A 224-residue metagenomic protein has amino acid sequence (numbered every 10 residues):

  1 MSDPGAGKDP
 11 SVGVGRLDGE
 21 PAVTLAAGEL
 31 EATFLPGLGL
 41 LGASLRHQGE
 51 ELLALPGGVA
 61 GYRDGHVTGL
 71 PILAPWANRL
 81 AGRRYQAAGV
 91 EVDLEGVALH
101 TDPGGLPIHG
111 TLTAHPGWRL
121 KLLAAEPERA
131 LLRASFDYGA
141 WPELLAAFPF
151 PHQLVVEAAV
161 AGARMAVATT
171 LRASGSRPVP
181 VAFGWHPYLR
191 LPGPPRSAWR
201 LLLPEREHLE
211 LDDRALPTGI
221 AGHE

Functional and structural regions predicted by a protein language model:
M1-H100: Beta-strand-rich N-terminal accessory domains
D3-L17, A26, V97-G162: Extended, loop-rich substrate-binding clefts of extracytoplasmic carbohydrate-active enzymes
P4-G7, P178-P180, Y188-E224: Active-site/ligand-binding surface loops and adjacent short beta/alpha elements that line catalytic pockets across
A22-T24, E31-T33, E91, L131-S135 (+3 more regions): Beta-strand secondary-structure signal
T24-A26, L35, R46, Q86 (+4 more regions): Well-ordered beta-strand positions
A32, P36, D137-P187, P192: Acidic, contiguous internal or C-terminal segments within carbohydrate-active enzymes that form a structured patch used
Q48, Q86-E91, K121-L132, A159-R164 (+2 more regions): A short, structured loop/turn motif at beta-sheet edges
E51-V67, L94-G117, L202-H223: Glycine-rich, pocket-lining loop/helix-strand segments that form or immediately flank
